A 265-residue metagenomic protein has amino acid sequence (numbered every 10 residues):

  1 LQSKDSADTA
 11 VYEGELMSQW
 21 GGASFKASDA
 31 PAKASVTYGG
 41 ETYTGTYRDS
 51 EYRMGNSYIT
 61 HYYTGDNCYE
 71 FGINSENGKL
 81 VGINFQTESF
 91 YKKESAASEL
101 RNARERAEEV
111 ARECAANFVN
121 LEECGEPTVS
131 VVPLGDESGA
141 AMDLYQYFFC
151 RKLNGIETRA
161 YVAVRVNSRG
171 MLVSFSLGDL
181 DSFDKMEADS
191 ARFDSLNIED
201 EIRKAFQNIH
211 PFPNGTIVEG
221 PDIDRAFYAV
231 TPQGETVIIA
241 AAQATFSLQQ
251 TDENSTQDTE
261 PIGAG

Functional and structural regions predicted by a protein language model:
L1-L144, F148-G155, R159-Y161, R165 (+3 more regions): Preferential activation on post-signal-peptide N-terminal prodomains/segments of secreted or lumenal proteins
D200-S247: Compositionally biased, intrinsically disordered linkers/stalks adjacent to structured regions
